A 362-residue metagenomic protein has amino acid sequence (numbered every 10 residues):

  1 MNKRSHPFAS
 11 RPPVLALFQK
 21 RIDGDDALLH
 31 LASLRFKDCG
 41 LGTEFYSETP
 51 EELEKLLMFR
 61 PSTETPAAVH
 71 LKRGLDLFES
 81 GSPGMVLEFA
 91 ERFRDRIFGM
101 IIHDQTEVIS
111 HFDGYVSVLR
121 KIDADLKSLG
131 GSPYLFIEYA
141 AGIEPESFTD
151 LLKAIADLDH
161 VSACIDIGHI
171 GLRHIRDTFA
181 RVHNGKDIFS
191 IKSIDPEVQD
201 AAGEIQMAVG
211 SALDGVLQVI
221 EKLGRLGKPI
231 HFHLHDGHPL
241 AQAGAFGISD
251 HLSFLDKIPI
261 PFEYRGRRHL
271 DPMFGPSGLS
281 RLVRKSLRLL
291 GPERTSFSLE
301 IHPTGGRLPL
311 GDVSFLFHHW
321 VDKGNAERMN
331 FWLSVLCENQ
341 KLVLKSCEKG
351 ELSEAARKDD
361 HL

Functional and structural regions predicted by a protein language model:
N2-A16, A27-L34, L56, P61-S62 (+5 more regions): Histidine-acidic metal/acid-base catalytic patches
L17-D23, Y46-P50, H70-D76, Q105-E107 (+4 more regions): Active-site beta-loop-alpha junctions enriched in small/polar residues
K37-G114: Structural motif corresponding to the early beta-alpha repeats
G74-L75, D104-H111, L135-I143, E197-V209 (+1 more regions): Surface-exposed cleft-lining segments at the edges of enzyme active sites
I109, P145-E146, G306-R307: Loop/helix-junction capping segments adjacent to catalytic residues or to phosphate/diphosphate-binding pockets
G114-A140: Catalytic cores of phosphodiester-bond-cleaving enzymes
S132-A156: Basic- and aromatic-lined ligand-binding clefts that recognize polyanionic substrates
